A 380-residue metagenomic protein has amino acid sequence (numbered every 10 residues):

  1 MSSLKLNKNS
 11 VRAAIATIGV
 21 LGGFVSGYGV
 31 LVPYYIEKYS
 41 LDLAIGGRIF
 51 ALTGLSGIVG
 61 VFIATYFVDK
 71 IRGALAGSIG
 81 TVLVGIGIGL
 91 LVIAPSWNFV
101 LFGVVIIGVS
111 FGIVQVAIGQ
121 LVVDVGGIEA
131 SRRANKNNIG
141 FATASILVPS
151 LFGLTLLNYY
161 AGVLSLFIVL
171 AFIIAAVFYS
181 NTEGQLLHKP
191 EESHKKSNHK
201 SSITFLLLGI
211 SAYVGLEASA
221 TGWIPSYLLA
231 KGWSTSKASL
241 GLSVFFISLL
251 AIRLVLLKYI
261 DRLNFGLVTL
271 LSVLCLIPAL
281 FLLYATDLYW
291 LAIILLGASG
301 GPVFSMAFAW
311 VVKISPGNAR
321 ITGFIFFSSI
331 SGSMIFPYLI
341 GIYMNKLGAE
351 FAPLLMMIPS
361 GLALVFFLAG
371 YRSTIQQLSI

Functional and structural regions predicted by a protein language model:
Y28-G29, S201-A251: Extracytoplasmic gate region of multi-pass secondary transporters
S40, R72, I93-N98, G127 (+2 more regions): Helix-breaking motifs and short loop linkers at transmembrane-helix boundaries and internal kinks in secondary membrane
V59-P95: Conserved MFS/SLC helix-loop-helix module at the cytosolic interface between two early adjacent transmembrane helices
G60-R72, L156, I252-N264, M344-N345: Helix-to-loop junctions at the C-terminal end of transmembrane segments in multipass secondary transporters
F99, I128-E129, R133-E183: Helix-loop-helix hairpin linking two adjacent transmembrane segments in secondary transporters
G103-I139: Cytoplasmic helix-loop-helix junction between adjacent transmembrane helices in 12-TM secondary transporters
I113-G126, G301-S315: Intracellular juxtamembrane helix-capping segments at the cytosolic ends of symmetry-related transmembrane helices
L263-A307: C-terminal transmembrane helical hairpin of 12-TM major facilitator-type secondary transporters
